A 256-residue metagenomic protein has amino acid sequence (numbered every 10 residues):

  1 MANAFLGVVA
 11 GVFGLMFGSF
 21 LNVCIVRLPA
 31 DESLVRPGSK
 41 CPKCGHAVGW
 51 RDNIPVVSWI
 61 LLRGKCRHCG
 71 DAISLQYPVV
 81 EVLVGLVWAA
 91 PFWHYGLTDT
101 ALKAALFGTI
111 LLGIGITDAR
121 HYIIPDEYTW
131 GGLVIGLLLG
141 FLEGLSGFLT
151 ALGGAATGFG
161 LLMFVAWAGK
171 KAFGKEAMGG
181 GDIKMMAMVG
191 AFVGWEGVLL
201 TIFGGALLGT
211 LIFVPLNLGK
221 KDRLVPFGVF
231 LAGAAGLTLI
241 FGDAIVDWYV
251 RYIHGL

Functional and structural regions predicted by a protein language model:
M1-M16, F92, L137-E143, A234-L256: Hydrophobic alpha-helical transmembrane segments
A10, T100-L208, D247-L256: Functional transmembrane core segments of multi-pass inner-membrane proteins
L15, S19, V23, A89 (+4 more regions): Transmembrane alpha-helical segments of multi-pass membrane transport proteins and ion-pumping complexes
L21-Q76: Membrane-proximal soluble regions of multi-pass membrane proteins
L21-R27, R63-D71, L111-I123, A166-E176 (+1 more regions): C-terminal ends of transmembrane helices
S74-V80, D126: Select subsegments of transmembrane alpha-helices in polytopic membrane proteins, especially boundary-proximal
W93-H94, G115-A119, G140-E143, G169 (+2 more regions): Structural signal for the C-terminal ends of transmembrane alpha-helices and the immediately following loop
G179-G181, V214-L237: Interfacial loop-to-transmembrane junctions
